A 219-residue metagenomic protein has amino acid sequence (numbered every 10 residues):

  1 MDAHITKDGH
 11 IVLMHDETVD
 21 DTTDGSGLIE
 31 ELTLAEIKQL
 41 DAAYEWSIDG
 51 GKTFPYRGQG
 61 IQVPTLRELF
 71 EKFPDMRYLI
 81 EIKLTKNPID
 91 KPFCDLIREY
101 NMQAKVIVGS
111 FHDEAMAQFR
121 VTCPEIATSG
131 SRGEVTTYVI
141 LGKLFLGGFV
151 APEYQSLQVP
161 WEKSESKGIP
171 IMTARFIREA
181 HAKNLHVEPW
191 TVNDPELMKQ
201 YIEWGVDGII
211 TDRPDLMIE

Functional and structural regions predicted by a protein language model:
M1, I80-I82, V159, P189 (+1 more regions): Conserved beta-strand positions
H15-A127, L146-K183: Metal-dependent phosphodiesterase/phospholipase catalytic core, i.e., the His/Asp/Glu-rich active-site region
K105-I107, E125-V135, G208-D212: Short hydrophobic/aromatic-enriched beta-strand-loop microsegments
S110, E134, P189-P195: Glycine-rich beta-to-alpha transition loops that act as phosphate-gripper elements at the mouths of alpha/beta enzyme
A117, D194-V206: Catalytic cores of alpha/beta
P214-E219: C-terminal helical cap(s) of enzyme catalytic domains, especially alpha/beta-barrels
